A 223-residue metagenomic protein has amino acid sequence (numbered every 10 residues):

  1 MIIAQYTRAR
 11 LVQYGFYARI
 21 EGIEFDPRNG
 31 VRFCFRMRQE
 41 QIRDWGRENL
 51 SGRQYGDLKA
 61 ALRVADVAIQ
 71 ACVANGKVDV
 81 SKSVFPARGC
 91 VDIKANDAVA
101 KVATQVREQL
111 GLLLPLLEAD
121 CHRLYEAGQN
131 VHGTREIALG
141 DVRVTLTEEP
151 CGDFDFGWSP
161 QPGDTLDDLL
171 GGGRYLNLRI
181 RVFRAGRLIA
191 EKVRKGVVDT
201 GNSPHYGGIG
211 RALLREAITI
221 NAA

Functional and structural regions predicted by a protein language model:
M1-A223: Acidic interaction surfaces
